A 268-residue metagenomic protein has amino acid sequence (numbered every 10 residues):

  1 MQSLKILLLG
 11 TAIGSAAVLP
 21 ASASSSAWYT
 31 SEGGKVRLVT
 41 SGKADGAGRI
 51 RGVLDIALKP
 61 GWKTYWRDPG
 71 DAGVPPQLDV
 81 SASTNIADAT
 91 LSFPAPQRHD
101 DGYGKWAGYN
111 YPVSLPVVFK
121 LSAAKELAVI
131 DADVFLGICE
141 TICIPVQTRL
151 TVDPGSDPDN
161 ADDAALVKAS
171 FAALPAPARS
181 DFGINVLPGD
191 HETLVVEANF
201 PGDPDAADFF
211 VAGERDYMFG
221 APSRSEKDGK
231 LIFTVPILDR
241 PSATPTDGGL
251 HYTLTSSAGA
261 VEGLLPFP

Functional and structural regions predicted by a protein language model:
M1-Q2: N-terminal secretory signal peptides that target proteins for export/translocation
K5-A17: Bacterial N-terminal signal peptides
S22-P268: Extracellular/lumen-exposed scaffold segments
